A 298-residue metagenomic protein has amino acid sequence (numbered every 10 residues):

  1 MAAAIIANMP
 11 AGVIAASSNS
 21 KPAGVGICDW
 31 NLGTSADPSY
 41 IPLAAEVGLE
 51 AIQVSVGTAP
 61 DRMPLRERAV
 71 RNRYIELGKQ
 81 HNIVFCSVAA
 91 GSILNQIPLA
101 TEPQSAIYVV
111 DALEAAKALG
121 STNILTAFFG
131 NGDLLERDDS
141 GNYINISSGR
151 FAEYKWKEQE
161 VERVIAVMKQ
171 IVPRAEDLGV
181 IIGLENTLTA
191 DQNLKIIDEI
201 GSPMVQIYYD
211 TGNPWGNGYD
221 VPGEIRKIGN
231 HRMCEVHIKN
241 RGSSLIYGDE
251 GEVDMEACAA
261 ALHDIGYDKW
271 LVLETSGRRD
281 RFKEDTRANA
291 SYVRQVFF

Functional and structural regions predicted by a protein language model:
M1-G24, S35-V47, D177, A190-F298: Histidine-acidic metal/acid-base catalytic patches
A7-N8, P38-P42, K79-Q80, N95-Q206: Active-site acidic/histidine proton-transfer and metal-coordination neighborhood in alpha/beta enzyme cores
A23-D29, I52-V54, F85-A90, I124-T126 (+4 more regions): Hydrophobic faces of well-ordered beta-strands that scaffold small-molecule active sites in alpha/beta enzyme cores
D29-S35, A59-P60: Extracytoplasmic "Venus flytrap"
V47-E67, A89-L94: N-terminal substrate-binding region of glycoside hydrolase catalytic domains
S55-E76, F128-D138: Glycine-rich, proline-tolerant flexible connector loops at the mouths of alpha/beta enzymes
T58-P60, I93-P103, S244: The substrate-binding groove and active-site-proximal loops of carbohydrate-active enzymes, especially glycoside
R66-R73, E102-V110, V164-M168, D220-R226 (+2 more regions): Charged helix-capping and loop-helix junction motifs
